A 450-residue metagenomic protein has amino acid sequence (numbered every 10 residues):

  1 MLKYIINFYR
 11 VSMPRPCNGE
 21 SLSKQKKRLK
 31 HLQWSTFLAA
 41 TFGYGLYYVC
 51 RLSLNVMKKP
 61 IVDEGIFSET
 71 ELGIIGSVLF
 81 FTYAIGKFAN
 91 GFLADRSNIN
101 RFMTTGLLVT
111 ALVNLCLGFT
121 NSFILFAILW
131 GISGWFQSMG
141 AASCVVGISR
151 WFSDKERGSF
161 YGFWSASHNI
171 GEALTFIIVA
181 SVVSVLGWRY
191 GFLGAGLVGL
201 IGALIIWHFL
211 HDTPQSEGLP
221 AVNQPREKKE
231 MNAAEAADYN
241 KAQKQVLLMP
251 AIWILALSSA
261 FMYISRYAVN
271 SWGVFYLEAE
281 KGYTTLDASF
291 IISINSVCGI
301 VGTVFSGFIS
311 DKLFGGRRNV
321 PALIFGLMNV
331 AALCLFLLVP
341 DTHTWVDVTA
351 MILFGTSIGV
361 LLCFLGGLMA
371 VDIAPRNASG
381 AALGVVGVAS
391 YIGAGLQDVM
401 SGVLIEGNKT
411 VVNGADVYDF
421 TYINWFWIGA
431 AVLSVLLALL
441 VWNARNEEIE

Functional and structural regions predicted by a protein language model:
L52, F80-F88, E172-A173, S296-V304 (+2 more regions): Residue-level signature of mid-helix packing/kink "hotspots" within the transmembrane helices of 12-pass Major
L54-V56, M249-S306, L362, Q397-S401: Extracytoplasmic gate region of multi-pass secondary transporters
I66, N98, F119-I124, G282 (+1 more regions): Helix-breaking motifs and short loop linkers at transmembrane-helix boundaries and internal kinks in secondary membrane
I85-I124: Conserved MFS/SLC helix-loop-helix module at the cytosolic interface between two early adjacent transmembrane helices
R96-L107, D311-G326: Cytoplasmic membrane-interface "Motif A"-like loop-to-helix N-cap segments of 12-TM Major Facilitator Superfamily
L129-I170: Cytoplasmic helix-loop-helix junction between adjacent transmembrane helices in 12-TM secondary transporters
W164-Q215: Helix-loop-helix hairpin linking two adjacent transmembrane segments in secondary transporters
G316-L365: C-terminal transmembrane helical hairpin of 12-TM major facilitator-type secondary transporters
